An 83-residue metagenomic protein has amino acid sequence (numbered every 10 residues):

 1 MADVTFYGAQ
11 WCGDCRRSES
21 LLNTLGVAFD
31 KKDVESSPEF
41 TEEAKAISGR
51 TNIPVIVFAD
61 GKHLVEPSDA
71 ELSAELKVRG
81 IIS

Functional and structural regions predicted by a protein language model:
M1-L25: Local sequence-structure signature of Cys/Sec-based thiol-disulfide redox active-site neighborhoods
D3-T5, A28-D30, D60-K62: Short active-site oxyanion
G13, E39, E71: Short alpha-helical
V27-T41: Thiol-based oxidoreductase modules, predominantly thioredoxin-like and allied folds used for disulfide exchange
A44-I47, L76: Short amphipathic alpha-helix with an adjacent loop that forms part of the alpha/beta core around
I47-I56: Structural micro-motif
F58-S83: Non-catalytic, surface beta->alpha helical segment in thiol-disulfide oxidoreductase systems
